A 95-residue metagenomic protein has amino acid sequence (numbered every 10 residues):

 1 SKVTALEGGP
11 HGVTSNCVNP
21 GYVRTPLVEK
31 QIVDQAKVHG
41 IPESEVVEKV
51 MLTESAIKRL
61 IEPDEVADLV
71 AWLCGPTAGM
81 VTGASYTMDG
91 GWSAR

Functional and structural regions predicted by a protein language model:
S1-K2: Active-site Tyr-X1-5-Lys
L6-P10, V23, I61, C74: A short hydrophobic alpha-helix cap/turn motif
E7, P26, S93: Active-site beta-alpha loop architecture of Rossmann-like, nucleotide-cofactor-dependent enzymes
G9, T14, V81-G83: Short, small/polar-rich loop/turn modules that mediate ligand/substrate recognition or access, typified
T14-R24, C74, T87-D89: Conserved SDR Rossmann-fold cofactor-binding beta-strand/turn motif
P20-K30, D34, V38-H39: Short, flexible catalytic-loop segment of classical short-chain dehydrogenase/reductase
D34-E65: Catalytic Tyr-x(3-8)-Lys segment
I57-M88, S93: C-terminal substrate-recognition "lid" of short-chain dehydrogenase/reductases
